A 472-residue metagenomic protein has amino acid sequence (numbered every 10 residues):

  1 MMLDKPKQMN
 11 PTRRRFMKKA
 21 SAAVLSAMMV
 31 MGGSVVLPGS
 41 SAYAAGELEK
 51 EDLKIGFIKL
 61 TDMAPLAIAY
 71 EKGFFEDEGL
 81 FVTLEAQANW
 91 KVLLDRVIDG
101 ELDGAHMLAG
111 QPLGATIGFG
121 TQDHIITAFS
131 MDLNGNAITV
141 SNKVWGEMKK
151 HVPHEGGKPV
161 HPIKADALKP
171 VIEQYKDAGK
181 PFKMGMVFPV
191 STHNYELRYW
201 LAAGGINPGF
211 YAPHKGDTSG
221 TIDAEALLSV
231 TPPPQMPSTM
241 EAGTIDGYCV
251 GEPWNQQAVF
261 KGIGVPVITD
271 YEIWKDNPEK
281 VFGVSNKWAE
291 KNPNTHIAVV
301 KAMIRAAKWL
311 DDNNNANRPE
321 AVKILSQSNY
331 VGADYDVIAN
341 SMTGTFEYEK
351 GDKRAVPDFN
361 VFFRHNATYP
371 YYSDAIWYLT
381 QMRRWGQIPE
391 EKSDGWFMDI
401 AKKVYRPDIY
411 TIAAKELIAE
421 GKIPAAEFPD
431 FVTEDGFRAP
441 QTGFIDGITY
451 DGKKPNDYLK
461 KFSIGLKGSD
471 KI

Functional and structural regions predicted by a protein language model:
M1-K18, A22-P38: N-terminal secretory signal peptides
S21-A22, L102, I245, I304-K308: Solvent-exposed alpha-helix faces
G39, A67, R198, Q256 (+3 more regions): Predominant activation on well-ordered alpha-helical scaffold segments within soluble catalytic domains
A45-D223, L227-S229, T239-A242, D246-D276 (+1 more regions): Short, glycine-/small- and polar/acidic-enriched structural segments that line small-molecule recognition paths
I138-T139, V281-V284, W288-A289: Short glycine- and hydrophobic/aromatic-rich loop-to-beta-strand nucleating segment in the catalytic cores
V230-P234: Active-site glycine-rich loop that binds ribose-phosphate moieties when present
E290-D408: Secondary-structure end/capping motifs
I376-I472: Conserved C-terminal helix/tail region of periplasmic/extracytoplasmic solute-binding proteins
